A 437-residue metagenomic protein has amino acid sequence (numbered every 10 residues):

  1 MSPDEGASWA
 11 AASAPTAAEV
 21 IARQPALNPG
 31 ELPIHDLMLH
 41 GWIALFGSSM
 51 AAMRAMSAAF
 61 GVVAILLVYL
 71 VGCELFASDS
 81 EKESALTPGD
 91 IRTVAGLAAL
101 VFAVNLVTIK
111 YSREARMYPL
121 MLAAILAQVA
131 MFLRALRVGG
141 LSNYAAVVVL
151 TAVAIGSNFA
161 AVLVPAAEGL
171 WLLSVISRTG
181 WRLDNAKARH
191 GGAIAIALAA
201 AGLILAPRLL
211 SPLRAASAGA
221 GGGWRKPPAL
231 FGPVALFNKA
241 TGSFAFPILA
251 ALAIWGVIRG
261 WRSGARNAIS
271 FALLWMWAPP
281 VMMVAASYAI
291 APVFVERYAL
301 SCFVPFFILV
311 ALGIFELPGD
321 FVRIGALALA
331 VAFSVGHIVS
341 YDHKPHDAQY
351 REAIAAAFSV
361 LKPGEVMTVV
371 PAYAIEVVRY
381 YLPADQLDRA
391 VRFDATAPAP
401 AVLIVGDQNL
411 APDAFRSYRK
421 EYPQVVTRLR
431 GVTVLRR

Functional and structural regions predicted by a protein language model:
M1-S78, D90-R437: Terminal, non-globular segments
S78-S80, S84: Serine residues within intrinsically disordered or low-complexity segments
S84, P88-D90: Low-complexity intrinsically disordered segments
